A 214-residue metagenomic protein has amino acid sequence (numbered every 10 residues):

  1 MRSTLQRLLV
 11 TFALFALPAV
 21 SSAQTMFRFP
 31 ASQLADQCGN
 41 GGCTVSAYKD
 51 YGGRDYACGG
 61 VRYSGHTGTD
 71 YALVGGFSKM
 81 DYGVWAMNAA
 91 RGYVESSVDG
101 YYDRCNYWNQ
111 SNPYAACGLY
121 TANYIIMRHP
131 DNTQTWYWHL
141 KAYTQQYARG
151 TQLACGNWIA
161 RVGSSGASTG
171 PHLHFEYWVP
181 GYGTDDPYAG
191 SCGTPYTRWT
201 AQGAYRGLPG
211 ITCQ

Functional and structural regions predicted by a protein language model:
T4, L9-V10, L17-R91, T194-Q214: Polar/charged, compositionally biased leader and regulatory segments
L14, R62, F77, A116-G118 (+1 more regions): Sterically constrained small-residue positions within well-ordered secondary structures of folded domains
Q24-D50, N112-C117, Y143-N157, R161-A167 (+2 more regions): Acidic, glycine-rich catalytic/binding loops that coordinate metals and/or anionic ligands
G60-V61, M127-R128, A189: Alpha-helical interaction segments
H66, M80-G83, N88-Q146, P171-V179: Zn2+-dependent peptidoglycan hydrolase active-site motif and core
A72, R128, W138-K141, A154 (+1 more regions): Residue-level detector of conserved, well-ordered beta-strand and adjacent loop positions that form binding/recognition
L73-G75, V98, H129, V162-G163 (+1 more regions): Sec/Tat-exported extracytoplasmic proteins
